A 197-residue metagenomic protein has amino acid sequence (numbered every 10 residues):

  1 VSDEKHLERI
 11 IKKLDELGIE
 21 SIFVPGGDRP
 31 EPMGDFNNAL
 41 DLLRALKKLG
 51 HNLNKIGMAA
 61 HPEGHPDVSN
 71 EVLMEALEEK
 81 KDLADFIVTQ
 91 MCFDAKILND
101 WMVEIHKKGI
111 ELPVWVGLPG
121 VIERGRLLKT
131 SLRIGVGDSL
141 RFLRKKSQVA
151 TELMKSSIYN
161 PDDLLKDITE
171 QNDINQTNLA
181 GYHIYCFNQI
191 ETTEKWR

Functional and structural regions predicted by a protein language model:
S2-I10, D28-L49, D67-E71, M91-G109 (+1 more regions): Active-site-adjacent beta->alpha loops and helix N-cap segments on the catalytic face of soluble alpha/beta enzymes
E4-K12, V68-E79, P161-Q171: Short, acidic/polar
L14, K80-L83, V116, I168 (+1 more regions): Conserved, mostly hydrophobic/aromatic
D15, K80-K81, H106, N175: Non-catalytic positions within long, well-ordered alpha-helices that form the structural scaffold/packing of enzyme
G18-E20, H51-I56, A84-D85, I110-V114 (+1 more regions): Short, well-ordered coil/turn segments that N-cap beta-strands
E20-G26, D85-A95, H183-Y185: Catalytic beta/alpha-barrel core
G26-G27, G34-G64, K108-D173, F187-N188: Active-site pocket-lining/capping segments in soluble small-molecule metabolic enzymes
N52-D85, C92-D94: Ligand/cofactor pocket segment of small-molecule handling proteins
